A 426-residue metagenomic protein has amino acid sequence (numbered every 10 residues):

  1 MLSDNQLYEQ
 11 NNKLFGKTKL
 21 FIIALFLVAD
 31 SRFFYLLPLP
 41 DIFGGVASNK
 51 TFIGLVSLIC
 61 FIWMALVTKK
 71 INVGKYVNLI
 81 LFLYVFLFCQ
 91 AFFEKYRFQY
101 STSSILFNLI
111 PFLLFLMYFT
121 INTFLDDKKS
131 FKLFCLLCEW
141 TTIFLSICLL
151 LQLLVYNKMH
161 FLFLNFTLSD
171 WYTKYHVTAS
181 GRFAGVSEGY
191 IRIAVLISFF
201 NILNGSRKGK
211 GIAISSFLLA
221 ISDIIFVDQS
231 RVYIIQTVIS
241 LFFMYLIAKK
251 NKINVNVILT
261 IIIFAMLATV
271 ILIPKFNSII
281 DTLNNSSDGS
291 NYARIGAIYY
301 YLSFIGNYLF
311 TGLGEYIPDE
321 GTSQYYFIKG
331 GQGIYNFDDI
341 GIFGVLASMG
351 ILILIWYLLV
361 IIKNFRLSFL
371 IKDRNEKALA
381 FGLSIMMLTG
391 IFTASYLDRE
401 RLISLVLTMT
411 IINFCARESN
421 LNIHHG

Functional and structural regions predicted by a protein language model:
M1-T68, F86-E94, S230, M387-T389 (+1 more regions): N-terminal signal-anchor transmembrane segment
L20-V28, L218, R366-T393, T408: Loop-to-helix entry and N-terminal half of a specific, functionally important transmembrane alpha helix in multi-pass
Y76-F88, F98-T123, L133-T142: Aromatic-anchored transmembrane helix interface
R97, S146-E188, Y325-G333: Membrane-interfacial helix-loop-helix modules of multi-pass inner-membrane proteins that assemble, modify, or transport
C135, W140, G211, F242-K249 (+3 more regions): Hydrophobic transmembrane alpha-helices and their immediate junctions
C135-M159, R182-Q229, I234-I247: Alpha-helical transmembrane segments of multi-pass inner-membrane proteins
I197-F199, F242, L379-I391, S395-G426: Transmembrane alpha-helices of multi-pass inner-membrane enzymes
D281-M349: Long extracytoplasmic/lumenal interhelical loops at the membrane interface of multi-pass membrane proteins
